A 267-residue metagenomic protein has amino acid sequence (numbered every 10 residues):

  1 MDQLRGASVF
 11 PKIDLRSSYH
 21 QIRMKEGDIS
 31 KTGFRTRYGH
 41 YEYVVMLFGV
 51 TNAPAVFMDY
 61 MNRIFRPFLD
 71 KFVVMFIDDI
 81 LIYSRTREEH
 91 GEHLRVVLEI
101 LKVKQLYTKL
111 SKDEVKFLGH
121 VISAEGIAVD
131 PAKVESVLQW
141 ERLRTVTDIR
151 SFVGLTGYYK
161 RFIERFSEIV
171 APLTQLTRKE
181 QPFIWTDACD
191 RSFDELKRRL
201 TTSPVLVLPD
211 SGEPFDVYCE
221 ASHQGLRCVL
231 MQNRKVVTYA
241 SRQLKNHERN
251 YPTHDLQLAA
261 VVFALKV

Functional and structural regions predicted by a protein language model:
M1-L4, S8, N62-R66, V97 (+3 more regions): Metal-dependent nuclease catalytic cores in nucleic-acid-processing enzymes, especially RNase H-like/related
M1-R37, Q105, K112, D148-P172 (+1 more regions): Amphipathic alpha-helical blocks
R5, N52, Y60, D70-K71 (+3 more regions): C-terminal reverse transcriptase regions that engage the nucleic-acid substrate
F10-I64, F117, L176-E180: Conserved polymerase palm-domain catalytic core
H20-R23, M61, R66-Q105, K116-G126 (+2 more regions): Catalytic palm subdomain of template-directed nucleic-acid polymerases, centered on the conserved carboxylate motif
G39-V56, Q181, Q232-A259, F263: A short, polar/acidic, helix/strand-boundary loop motif
G49, D130, E220: Short, conserved phosphate/pyrophosphate- and ester-handling motifs at nucleotide-, phospho-/glycolipid
Q224-Q232: Acidic, metal-ligating active-site segments
